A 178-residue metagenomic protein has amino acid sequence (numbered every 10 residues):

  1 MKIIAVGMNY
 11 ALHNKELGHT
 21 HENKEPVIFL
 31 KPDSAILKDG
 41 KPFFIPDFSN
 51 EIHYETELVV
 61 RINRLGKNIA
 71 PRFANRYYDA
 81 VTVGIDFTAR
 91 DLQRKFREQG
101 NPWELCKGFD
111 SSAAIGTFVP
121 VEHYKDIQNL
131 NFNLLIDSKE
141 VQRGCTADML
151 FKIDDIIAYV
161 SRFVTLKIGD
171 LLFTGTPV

Functional and structural regions predicted by a protein language model:
M1-I85, A89-R94: Extended, compositionally biased flexible segments
N9, H13-N23, T82, R90 (+1 more regions): Catalytic-pocket segment enriched in acidic/His residues
